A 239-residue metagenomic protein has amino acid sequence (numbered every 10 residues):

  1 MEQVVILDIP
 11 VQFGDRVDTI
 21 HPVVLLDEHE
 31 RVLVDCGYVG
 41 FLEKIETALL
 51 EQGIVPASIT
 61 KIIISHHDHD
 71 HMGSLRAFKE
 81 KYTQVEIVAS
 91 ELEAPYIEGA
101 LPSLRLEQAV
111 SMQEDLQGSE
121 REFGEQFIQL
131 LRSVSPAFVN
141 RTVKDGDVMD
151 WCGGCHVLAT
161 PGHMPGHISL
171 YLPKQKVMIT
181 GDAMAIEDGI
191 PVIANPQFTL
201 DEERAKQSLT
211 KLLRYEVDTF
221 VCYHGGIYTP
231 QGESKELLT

Functional and structural regions predicted by a protein language model:
M1-V11, F127-L131, D150-G153: Short Pro/Gly-enriched beta-strand edge/turn motifs at strand-loop
E2-Q52, S169-G181, I186: Conserved beta-strand hairpin/beta-sheet module of binuclear metal-dependent hydrolase folds, prominently
T19-I20, G99-P102, G189-V192, E233-K235: Short aromatic-enriched loop/helix-cap "lid" or pocket-rim segments at secondary-structure transitions that line
L25, D35, I45, H66 (+8 more regions): Divalent metal-coordination and catalytic microenvironments
V32, I63, I87, V177-I179 (+1 more regions): Residue-level marker for buried hydrophobic side chains located in beta-strands that build the well-ordered beta-sheet
Y38-G40, R132-V134, F138, V148 (+2 more regions): Metallo-beta-lactamase
F41-L42, L50-V139: Active-site HxH/HxHxD metal-binding segment of metal-dependent hydrolases
S103-Q108, F198, L238-T239: Short, hinge-like loop/turn segments at secondary-structure boundaries
